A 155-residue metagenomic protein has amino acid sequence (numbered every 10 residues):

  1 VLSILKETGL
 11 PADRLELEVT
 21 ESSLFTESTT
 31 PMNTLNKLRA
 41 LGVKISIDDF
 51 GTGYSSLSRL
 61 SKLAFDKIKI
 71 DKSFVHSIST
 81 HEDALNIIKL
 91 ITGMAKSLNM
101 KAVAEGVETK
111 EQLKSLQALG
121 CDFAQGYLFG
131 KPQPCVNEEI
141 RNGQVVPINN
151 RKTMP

Functional and structural regions predicted by a protein language model:
V1-I4: A short, hydrophobic coiled-coil helix within the histidine kinase transmitter core
K6-L10, S77: Phosphate/pyrophosphate-binding loops at sites that engage ATP/ADP/AMP, CoA/4′-phosphopantetheine, polyphosphate
R14-T29, L41-P155: EAL-family c-di-GMP phosphodiesterase catalytic domain
T34: Conserved functional hotspot residues or short segments at active or partner-binding sites across diverse domains
K37: Phosphate-binding/switch loop-helix module in NTP-utilizing enzymes
